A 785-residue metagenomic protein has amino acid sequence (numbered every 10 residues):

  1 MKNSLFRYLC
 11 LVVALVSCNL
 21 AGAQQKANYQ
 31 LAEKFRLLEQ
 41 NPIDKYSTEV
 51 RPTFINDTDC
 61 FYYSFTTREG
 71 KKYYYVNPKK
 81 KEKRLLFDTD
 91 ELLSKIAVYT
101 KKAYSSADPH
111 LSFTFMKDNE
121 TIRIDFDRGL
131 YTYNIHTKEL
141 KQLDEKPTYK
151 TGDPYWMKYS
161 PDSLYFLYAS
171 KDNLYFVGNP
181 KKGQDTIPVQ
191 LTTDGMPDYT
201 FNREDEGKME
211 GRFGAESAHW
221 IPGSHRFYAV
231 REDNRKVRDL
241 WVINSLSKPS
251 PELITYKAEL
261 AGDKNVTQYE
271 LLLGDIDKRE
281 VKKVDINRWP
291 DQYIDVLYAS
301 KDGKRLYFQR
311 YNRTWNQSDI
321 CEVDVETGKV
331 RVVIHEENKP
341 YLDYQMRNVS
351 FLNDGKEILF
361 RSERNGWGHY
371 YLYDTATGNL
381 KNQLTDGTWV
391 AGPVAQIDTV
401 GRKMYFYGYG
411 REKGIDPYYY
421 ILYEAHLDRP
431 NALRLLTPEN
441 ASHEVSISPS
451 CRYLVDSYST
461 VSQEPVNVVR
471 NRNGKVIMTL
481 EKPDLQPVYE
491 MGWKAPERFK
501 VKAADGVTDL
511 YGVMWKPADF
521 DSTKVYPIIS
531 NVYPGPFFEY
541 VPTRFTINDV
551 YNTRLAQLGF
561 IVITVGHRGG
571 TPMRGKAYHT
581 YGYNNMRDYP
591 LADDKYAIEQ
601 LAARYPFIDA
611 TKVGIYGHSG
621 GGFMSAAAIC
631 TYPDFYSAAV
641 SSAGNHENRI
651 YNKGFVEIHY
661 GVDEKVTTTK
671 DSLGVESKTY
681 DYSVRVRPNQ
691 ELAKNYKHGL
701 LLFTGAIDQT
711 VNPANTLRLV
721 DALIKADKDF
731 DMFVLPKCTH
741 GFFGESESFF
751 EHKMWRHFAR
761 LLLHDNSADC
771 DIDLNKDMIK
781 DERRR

Functional and structural regions predicted by a protein language model:
M1-R7: Positively charged n-region of N-terminal signal peptides that target proteins for export
Y8-S17: Bacterial N-terminal signal peptides
V12, G22-P465, V469-R470, P736 (+3 more regions): Beta-propeller folds
S17, I294, L342-D343, E412-G414 (+3 more regions): A generic structural signal for short coil/turn motifs at secondary-structure boundaries
P52, Q309, S442-R785: Serine-hydrolase catalytic core recognition
